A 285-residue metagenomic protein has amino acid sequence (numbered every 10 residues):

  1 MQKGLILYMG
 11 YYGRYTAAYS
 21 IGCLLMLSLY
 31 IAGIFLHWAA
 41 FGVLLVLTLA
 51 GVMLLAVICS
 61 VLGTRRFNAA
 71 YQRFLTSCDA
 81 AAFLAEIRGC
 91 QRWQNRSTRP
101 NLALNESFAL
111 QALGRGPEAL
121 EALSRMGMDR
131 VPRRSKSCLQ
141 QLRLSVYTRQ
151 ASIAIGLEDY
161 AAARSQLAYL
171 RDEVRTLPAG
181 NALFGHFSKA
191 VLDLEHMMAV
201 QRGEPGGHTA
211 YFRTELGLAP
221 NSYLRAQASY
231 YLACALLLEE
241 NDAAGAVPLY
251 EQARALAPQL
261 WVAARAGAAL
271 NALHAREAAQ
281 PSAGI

Functional and structural regions predicted by a protein language model:
M1-C23: Juxtamembrane interface helix immediately N-terminal to a transmembrane segment
L29-L47: Membrane-interfacial hairpin junctions
A40-V46, Y71-R88, Q111-D129, D159-E173 (+2 more regions): Helix-turn-helix repeat elements of alpha-solenoid scaffolds
L44-F74: Transmembrane alpha-helices and immediately adjacent membrane-cytoplasm interface residues in multi-pass integral
R65-A69, T98-F108, A112, L142-S152 (+5 more regions): "A position-specific structural signal for the A-helix of alpha-solenoid helical repeats
R88-R96, D129-Q140, E173-G185, L216-S222: Flexible helix-coil transition and linker loops at the boundaries of alpha-helical arrays
R149, I155-N221: Alpha-helical adaptor scaffolds
Q201-I285: Long, non-transmembrane cytosolic or organellar matrix-exposed soluble domains/tails of integral membrane proteins
